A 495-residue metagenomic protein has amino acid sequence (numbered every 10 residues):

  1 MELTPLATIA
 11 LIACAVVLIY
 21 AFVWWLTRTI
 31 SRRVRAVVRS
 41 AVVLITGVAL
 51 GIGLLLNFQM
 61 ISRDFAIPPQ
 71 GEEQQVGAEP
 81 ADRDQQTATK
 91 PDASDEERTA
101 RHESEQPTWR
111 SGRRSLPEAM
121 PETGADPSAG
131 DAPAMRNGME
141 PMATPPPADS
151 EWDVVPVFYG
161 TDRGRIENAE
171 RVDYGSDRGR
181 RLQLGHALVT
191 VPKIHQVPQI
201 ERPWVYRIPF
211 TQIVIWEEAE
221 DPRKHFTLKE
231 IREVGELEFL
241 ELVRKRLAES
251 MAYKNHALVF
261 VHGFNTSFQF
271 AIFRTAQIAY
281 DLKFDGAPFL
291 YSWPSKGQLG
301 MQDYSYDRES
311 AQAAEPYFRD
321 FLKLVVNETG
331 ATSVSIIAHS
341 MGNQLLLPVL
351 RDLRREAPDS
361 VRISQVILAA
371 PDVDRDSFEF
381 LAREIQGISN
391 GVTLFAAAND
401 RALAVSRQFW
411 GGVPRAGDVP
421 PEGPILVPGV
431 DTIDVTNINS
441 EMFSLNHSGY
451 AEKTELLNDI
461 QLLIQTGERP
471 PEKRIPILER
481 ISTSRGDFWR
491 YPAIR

Functional and structural regions predicted by a protein language model:
M1-W24: Membrane-embedded alpha-helical segments of integral membrane proteins
V16-I45: Cytosolic-side transmembrane helix boundary signature
L26-I30, I52-P68: Hydrophobic single-pass membrane-insertion segments
A36-M60: Internal/C-terminal transmembrane anchor helices
F65-E72, V76, A88-K90, D95-E233 (+7 more regions): Lipolytic serine-hydrolase domain surface
V259-G263, H339, A370: The conserved beta1-alpha1 loop
T266-A271: Short substrate-entry loop that stabilizes the transition state in hydrolases
F318, A338, G342, L346: Gly/Ala-rich beta-loop-alpha elbow adjacent to hydrolase catalytic centers
